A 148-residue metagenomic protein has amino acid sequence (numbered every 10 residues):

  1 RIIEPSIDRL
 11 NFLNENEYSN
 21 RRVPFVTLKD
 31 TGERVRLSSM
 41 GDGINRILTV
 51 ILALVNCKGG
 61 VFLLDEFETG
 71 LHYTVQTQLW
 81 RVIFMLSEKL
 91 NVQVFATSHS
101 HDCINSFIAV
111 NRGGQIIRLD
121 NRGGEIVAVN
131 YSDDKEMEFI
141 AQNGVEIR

Functional and structural regions predicted by a protein language model:
R1-T49, V55-C57, V61, R122-R148: Phosphate-coordinating catalytic segments in nucleotide- and nucleic-acid-processing enzymes
G32, Q78, D102: Short, conserved clusters of charged catalytic residues that mark active-site and nucleotide-handling motifs
R46-T49, Q78, V82: Well-ordered alpha-helical segments embedded in enzymatic catalytic cores
A53-N56, V82-F84: Walker A/P-loop NTP-binding motif
D65-F67: Walker B catalytic acidic pair
R81-R148: C-terminal lobe/lid and adjacent interdomain/linker elements of RecA-like ASCE P-loop ATPase modules
